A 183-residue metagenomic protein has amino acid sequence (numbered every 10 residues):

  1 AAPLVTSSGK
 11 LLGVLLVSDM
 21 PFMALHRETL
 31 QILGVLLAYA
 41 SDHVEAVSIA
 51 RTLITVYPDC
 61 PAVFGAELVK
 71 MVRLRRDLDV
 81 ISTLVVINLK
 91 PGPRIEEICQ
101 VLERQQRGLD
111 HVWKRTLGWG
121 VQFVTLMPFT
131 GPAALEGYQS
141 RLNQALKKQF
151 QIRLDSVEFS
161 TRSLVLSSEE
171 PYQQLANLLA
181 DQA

Functional and structural regions predicted by a protein language model:
A1-T6: A short, aliphatic-rich beta-strand micro-motif
S8-D19: Sensory beta-strand/linker motifs that couple input domains to effectors
S18-L33: Regulatory loop-to-helix N-cap segments in sensory/regulatory domains that couple ligand/signal detection
E28, D42-C60: Short alpha-helical interdomain "coupling" segment at the junction between an upstream regulatory sensor module
Q31, P128-Q144, E158-A183: Catalytic-core segments of nucleotide cyclases and related cyclic-nucleotide turnover enzymes
T55-L74, R94-V101, G108, A134 (+1 more regions): Interdomain coupling helix/linker and adjacent catalytic-core signature of nucleotidyl signaling output domains
E67-L89: Active-site-proximal structural segments of metal-dependent nucleotidyl cyclase/transferase enzymes
C99-A134, Q144-R153: Conserved helix-loop-beta segment at the catalytic/binding core of cyclic-nucleotide signaling proteins
